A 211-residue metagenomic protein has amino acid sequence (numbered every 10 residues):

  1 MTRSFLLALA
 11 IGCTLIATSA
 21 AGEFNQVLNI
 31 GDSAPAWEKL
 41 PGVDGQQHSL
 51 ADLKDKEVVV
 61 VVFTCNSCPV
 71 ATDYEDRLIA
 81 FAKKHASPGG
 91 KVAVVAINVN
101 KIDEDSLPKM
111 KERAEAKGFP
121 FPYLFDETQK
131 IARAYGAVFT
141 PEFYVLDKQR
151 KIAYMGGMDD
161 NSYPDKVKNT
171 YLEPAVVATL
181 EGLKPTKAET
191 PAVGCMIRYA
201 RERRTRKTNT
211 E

Functional and structural regions predicted by a protein language model:
M1-L9: Bacterial N-terminal signal peptides that target proteins for export
A8-A17: Bacterial N-terminal signal peptides
A21-A51: N-terminal "domain-start" segment that seeds a small globular fold
S49-T72, V176: Short active-site neighborhood of thiol/selenol oxidoreductases, capturing the structured segment around
D55-V59, G89-A93, G118-F121, K148-K151: Loop/turn elements at helix/coil->beta-strand transitions in domains of secreted/extracellular proteins
T72-K117, L124-A134: Structural microenvironment flanking redox-active thiols in thiol-disulfide oxidoreductases
F119-P122, A137-Y144: Structural micro-motif
V145-E211: Thiol-/selenol-based redox modules, centered on thioredoxin-like and closely related oxidoreductase domains
